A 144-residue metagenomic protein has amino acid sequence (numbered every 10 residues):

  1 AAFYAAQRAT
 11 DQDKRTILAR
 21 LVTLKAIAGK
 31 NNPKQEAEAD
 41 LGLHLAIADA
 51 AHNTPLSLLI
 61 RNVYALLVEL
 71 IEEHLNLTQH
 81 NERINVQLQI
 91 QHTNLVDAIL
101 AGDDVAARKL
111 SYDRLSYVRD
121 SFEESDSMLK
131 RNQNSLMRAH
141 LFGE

Functional and structural regions predicted by a protein language model:
A2-E73, Q91-D97, A106-S121, S125: Conserved amphipathic alpha-helical segments that form helical-bundle/coiled-coil interaction surfaces
L67-N85: Extended hydrophobic/aromatic segments used for targeting, binding, or gating
L77-Q79, D104-L110, K130-Q133: Hydrophobic/aromatic-rich alpha-helical bundle segments in the mid-to-C-terminal region
T78-H80, Q91, A139-L141: Short C-terminal domain-edge/linker segments immediately following a structured domain
M128-E144: N-terminal low-complexity or simple alpha-helical regulatory segments that function as activation/interaction modules
